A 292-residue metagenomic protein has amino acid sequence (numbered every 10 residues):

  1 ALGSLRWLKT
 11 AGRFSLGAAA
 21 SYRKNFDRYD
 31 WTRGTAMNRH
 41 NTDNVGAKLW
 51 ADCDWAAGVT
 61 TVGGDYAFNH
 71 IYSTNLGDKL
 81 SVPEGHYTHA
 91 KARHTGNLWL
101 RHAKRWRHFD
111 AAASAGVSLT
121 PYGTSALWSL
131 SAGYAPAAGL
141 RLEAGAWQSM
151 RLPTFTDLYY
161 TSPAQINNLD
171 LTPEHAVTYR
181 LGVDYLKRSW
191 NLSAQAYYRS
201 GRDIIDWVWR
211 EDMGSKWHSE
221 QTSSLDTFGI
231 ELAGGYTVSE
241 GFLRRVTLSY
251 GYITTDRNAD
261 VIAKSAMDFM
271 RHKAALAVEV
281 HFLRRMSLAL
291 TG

Functional and structural regions predicted by a protein language model:
A1, R28-T32, Y66, Y72-D78 (+6 more regions): Outer-membrane beta-barrel and related beta-rich outer-membrane complex signature in Gram-negative bacteria
A1-T10, A135, R141, G145-R202 (+2 more regions): Outer-membrane beta-barrel signature, preferentially recognizing the C-terminal barrel domain of Gram-negative
L2-A135, S193, F242-S249: Face-selective signature of the C-terminal outer-membrane beta-barrel domain
Y22-K24, Y66-F68, D78, Q148 (+4 more regions): Short, small-residue-rich loop/turn micro-motifs
T42-N44, R93-T95, G123-A126, E174-A176 (+2 more regions): Membrane-spanning beta-strands of outer-membrane beta-barrel proteins
Y66, S73, V117-L119, M150 (+3 more regions): Hydrophobic pocket-lining residues within nucleotide cofactor-binding pockets
K104-D110, Y198-S200, Q221-G292: Gram-negative outer-membrane beta-barrel transporters
